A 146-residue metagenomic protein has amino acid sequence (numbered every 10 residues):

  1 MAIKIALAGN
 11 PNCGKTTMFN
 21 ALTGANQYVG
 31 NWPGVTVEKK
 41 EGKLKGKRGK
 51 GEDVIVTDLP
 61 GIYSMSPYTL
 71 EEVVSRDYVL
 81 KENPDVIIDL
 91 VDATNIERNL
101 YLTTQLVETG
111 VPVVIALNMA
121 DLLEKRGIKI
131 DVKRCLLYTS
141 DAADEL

Functional and structural regions predicted by a protein language model:
M1-T57: Conserved G1/Walker A P-loop phosphate-binding module
T23, P60-G61, D92: Short glycine-/small-residue-rich Rossmann-like dinucleotide-binding loops
Q27, S64-M65, R98, E124: Conserved protein kinase catalytic core
V54-P67: Switch II (G3) loop of P-loop NTPases
G61, D121, D144: Short, glycine/acidic-enriched loop or turn micro-motifs at the edges of active sites
T69-V74: Substrate-gripping "pore-loop 1 plus following alpha2 helix"
Y78-E82, V86, L90-L137: Conserved C-terminal guanine-recognition region of P-loop GTPase G domains, centered on the G4
Y138-L146: Single conserved hydrophobic/aromatic residue that forms the stacking wall/gate of nucleotide- or nucleobase-binding
